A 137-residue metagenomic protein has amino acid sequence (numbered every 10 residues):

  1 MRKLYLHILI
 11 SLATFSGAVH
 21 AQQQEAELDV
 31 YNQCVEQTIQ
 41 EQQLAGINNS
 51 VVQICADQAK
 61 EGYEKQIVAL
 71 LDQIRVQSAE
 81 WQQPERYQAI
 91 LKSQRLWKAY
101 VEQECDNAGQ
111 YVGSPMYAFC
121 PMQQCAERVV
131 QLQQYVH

Functional and structural regions predicted by a protein language model:
M1-L4: Positively charged n-region of N-terminal signal peptides that target proteins for export
S11-A18: N-terminal signal peptide c-region/cleavage motif recognized by signal peptidases
H20-H137: N-terminal alpha-helical modules
